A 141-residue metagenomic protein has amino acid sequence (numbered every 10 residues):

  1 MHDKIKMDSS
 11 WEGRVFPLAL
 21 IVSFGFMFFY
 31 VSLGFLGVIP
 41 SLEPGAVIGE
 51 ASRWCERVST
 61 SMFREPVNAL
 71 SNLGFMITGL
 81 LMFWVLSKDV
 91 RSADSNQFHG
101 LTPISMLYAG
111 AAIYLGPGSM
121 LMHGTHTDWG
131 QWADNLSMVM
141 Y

Functional and structural regions predicted by a protein language model:
H2-Y141: Early transmembrane hairpin module of multi-pass membrane proteins
